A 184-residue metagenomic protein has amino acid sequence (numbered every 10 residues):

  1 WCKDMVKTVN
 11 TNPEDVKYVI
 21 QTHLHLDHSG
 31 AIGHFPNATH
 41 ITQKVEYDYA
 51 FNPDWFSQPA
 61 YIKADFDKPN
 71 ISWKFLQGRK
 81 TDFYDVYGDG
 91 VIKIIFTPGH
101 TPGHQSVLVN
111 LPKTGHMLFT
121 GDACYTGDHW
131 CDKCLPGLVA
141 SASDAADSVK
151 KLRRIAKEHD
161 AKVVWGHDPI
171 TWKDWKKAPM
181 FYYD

Functional and structural regions predicted by a protein language model:
W1-D15, Q43-F96, S143-D160: Metallo-beta-lactamase
W1-D4, S106-D184: Cap/insert and terminal regions of metallo-dependent hydrolase folds
T11-E14, G30, H34-N37, S72-G127: Catalytic core of the metallo-beta-lactamase
V16-D27: Metallo-beta-lactamase
K17, A38, A161: Conserved acidic residues
T22, T42-Q43, G99, F119-D122 (+1 more regions): Active-site flanking residues adjacent to catalytic metal/cofactor-binding acidic residues
H25, E46, P98, P102 (+2 more regions): Catalytic metal-binding/acid-base residues of hydrolase active sites
